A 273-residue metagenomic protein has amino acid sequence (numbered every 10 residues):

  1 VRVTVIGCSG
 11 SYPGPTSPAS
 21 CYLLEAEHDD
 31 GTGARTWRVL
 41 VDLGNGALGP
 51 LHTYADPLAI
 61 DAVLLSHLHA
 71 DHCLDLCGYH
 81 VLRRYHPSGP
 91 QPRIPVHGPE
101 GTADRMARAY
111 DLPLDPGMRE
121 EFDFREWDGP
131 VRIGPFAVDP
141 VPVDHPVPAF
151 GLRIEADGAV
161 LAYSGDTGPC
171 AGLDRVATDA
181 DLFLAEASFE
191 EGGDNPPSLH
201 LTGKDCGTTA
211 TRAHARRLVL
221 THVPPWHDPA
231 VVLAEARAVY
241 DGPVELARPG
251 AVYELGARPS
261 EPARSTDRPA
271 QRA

Functional and structural regions predicted by a protein language model:
V1-Y54, A149-G165, L182: Conserved beta-strand hairpin/beta-sheet module of binuclear metal-dependent hydrolase folds, prominently
E27, P90, D157-A159, R212-V219: Short, surface-exposed connector motifs at secondary-structure boundaries
T36, N45-P95: Active-site metal-binding motif and surrounding structural segment of the metallo-beta-lactamase
L40-G44, L51, D61-D71, P99 (+4 more regions): Active-site neighborhood of phospho(di)ester-bond hydrolases with catalytic His/Asp-centered motifs
G44, D144, G168: Adenine-nucleotide cofactor-binding loop residues
G89-A149, A156-D157: Metallo-beta-lactamase
P169-A257: Cap/insert and terminal regions of metallo-dependent hydrolase folds
